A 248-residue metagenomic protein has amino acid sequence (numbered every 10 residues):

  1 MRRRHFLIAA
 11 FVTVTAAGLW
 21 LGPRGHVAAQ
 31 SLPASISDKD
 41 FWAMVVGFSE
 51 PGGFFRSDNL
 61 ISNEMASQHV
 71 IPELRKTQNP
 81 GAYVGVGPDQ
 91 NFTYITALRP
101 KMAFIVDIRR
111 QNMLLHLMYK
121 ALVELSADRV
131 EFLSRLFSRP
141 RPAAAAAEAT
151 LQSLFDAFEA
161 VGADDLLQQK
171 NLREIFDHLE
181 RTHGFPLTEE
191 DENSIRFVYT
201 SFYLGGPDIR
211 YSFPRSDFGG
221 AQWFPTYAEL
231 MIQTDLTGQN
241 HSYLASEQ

Functional and structural regions predicted by a protein language model:
R3-L7: N-terminal export leaders
A9-G18: Hydrophobic membrane-insertion alpha-helices, especially the h-region of bacterial N-terminal signal peptides
L19-Q30: Signal peptide processing junction and immediate N-terminal pro/mature segment of secreted/exported proteins
G53-D58, I95: Short, solvent-exposed loop/turn elements at domain surfaces
I61-Q78: Conserved alpha-helix/loop element of class I SAM-dependent methyltransferases that forms part of the SAM/SAH-binding
Q78-D89: Conserved class I S-adenosyl-L-methionine
Q90-L98: Conserved SAM-binding loop of SAM-dependent methyltransferases across substrates and taxa, primarily the Class I
K101-Q248: Class I S-adenosyl-L-methionine-dependent methyltransferase module
